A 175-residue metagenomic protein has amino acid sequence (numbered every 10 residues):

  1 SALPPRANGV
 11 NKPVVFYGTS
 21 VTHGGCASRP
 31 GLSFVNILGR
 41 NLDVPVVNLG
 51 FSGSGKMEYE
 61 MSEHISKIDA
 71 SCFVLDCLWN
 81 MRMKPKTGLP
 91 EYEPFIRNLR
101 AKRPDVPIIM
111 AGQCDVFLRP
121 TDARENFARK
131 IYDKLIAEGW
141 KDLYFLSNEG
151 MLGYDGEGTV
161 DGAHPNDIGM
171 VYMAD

Functional and structural regions predicted by a protein language model:
S1-V14: N-terminal secretory targeting modules
N11-V35: Catalytic nucleophile-elbow at a beta strand-turn-alpha helix junction centered on a G-D-S/GDSL motif, marking
T19, F51, Q113: Cofactor-binding loop segments of dinucleotide-utilizing enzymes, especially the Rossmann-like FAD- and NAD(P)+-binding
S28-I37, R124-I131: Short, solvent-exposed amphipathic alpha-helices that sit in or adjacent to ligand/effector-binding or catalytic
V35-V47: Short helix-loop-beta junction
N48-G55: Short beta->alpha junction loops
Y59-D175: Alpha-helical cap/lid subdomain in secreted, periplasmic, or secretory-pathway luminal O-acyl-processing enzymes
